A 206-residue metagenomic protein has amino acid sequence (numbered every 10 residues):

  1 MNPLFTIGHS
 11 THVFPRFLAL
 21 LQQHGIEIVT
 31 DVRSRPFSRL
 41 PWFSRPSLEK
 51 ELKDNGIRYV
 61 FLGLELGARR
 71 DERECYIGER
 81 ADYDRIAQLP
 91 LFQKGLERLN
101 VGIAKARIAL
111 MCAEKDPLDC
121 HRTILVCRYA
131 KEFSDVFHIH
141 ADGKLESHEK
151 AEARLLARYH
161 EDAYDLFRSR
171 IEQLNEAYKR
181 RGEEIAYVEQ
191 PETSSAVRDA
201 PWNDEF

Functional and structural regions predicted by a protein language model:
M1-F206: Residues lining hydrophobic/aromatic ligand-binding pockets adjacent to catalytic sites
